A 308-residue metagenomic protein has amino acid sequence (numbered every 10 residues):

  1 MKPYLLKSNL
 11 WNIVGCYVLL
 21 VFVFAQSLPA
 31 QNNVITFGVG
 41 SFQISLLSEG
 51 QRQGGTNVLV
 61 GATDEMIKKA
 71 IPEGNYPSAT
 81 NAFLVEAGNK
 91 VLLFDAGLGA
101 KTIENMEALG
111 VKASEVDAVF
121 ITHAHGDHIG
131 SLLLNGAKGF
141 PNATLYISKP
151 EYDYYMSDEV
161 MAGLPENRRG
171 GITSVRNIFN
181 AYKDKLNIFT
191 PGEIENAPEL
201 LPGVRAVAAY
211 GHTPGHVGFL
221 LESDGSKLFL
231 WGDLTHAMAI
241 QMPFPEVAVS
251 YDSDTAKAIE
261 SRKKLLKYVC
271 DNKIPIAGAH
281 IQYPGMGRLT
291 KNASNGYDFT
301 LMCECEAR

Functional and structural regions predicted by a protein language model:
M1-L10: N-terminal secretory signal peptides that target proteins for export/translocation
I13-A25: Bacterial N-terminal signal peptides
N32, Q53-G55, A124-S131, Y154 (+4 more regions): Active-site environment of divalent metal-dependent phosphoester hydrolases
N33-A108, G218-L234: Conserved beta-strand hairpin/beta-sheet module of binuclear metal-dependent hydrolase folds, prominently
G38, E107, E115, K149-A208 (+1 more regions): Metallo-beta-lactamase
L93-G97, A118-H125, Y146-S148, A208-G211 (+4 more regions): Active-site neighborhood of phospho(di)ester-bond hydrolases with catalytic His/Asp-centered motifs
A100-Y146: Active-site metal-binding motif and surrounding structural segment of the metallo-beta-lactamase
E222-R308: Cap/insert and terminal regions of metallo-dependent hydrolase folds
